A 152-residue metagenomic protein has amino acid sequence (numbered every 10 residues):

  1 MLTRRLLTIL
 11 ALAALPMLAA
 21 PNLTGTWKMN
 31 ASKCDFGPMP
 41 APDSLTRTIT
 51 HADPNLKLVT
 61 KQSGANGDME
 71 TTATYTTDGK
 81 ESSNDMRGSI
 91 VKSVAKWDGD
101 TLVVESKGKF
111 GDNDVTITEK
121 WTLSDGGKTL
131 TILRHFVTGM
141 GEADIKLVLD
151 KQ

Functional and structural regions predicted by a protein language model:
M1-L10: Bacterial N-terminal signal peptides that target proteins for export
A11-A19: Hydrophobic h-region of N-terminal signal peptides that target proteins for export in Gram-negative bacteria
A19-Q152: Hydrophobic small-molecule pocket/channel-lining residues, especially in calycin-type beta-barrels
